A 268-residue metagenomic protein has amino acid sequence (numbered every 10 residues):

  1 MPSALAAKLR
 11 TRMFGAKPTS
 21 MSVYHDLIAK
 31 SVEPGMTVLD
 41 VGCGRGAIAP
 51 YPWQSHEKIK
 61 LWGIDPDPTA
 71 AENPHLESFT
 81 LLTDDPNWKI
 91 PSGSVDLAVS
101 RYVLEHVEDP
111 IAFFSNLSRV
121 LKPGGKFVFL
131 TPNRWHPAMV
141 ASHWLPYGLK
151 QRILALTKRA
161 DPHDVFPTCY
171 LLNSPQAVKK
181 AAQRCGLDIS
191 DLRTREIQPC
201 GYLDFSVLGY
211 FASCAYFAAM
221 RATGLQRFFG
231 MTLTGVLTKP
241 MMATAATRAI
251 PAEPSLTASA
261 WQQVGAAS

Functional and structural regions predicted by a protein language model:
M1-G93, L97-V99, F114, G230-L233 (+1 more regions): Conserved N-terminal segment of class I S-adenosyl-L-methionine
R12-T19, E105, F166-C169: Short, surface-exposed alpha-helical recognition segments that flank or form part of ligand/macromolecule-binding
E33, V107-E108, L121-K122: Helix-to-beta-strand junctions that scaffold the AdoMet/dcAdoMet cofactor pocket in Class I SAM-dependent enzymes
T37, G124-K126: Short glycine-centered segments of the SAM/dcSAM-binding site in methyltransferase folds
G46, V103, R195-I197: Flexible loop residues that form catalytic and substrate-binding hotspots at small-molecule/glycan-binding clefts
P86, E105, H136: Active-site micro-motifs of SAM-dependent methyltransferase domains
L97-E108: A short SAM/SAH-binding and catalytic strip from SAM-dependent methyltransferases
E108-N116, K126-A243, R248-A260: S-adenosyl-L-methionine-dependent methyltransferase catalytic module, highlighting the catalytic core
